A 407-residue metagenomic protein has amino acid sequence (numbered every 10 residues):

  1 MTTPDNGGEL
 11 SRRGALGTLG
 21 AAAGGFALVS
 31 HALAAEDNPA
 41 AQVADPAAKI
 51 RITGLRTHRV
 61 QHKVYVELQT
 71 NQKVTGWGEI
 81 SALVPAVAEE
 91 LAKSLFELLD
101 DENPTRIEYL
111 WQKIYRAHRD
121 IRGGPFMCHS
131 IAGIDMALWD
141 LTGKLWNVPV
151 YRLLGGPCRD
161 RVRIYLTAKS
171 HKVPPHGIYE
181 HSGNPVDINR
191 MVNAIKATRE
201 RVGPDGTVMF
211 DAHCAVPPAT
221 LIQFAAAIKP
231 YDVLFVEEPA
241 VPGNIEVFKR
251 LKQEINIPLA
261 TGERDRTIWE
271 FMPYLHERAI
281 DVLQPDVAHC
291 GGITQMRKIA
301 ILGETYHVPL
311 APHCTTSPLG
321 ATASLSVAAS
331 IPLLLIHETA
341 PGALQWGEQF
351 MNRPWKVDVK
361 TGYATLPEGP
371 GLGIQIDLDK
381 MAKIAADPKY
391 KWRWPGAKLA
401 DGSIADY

Functional and structural regions predicted by a protein language model:
M1-L10: N-terminal secretory signal peptides
G17-F26, I50-T53, T57, I134 (+2 more regions): Flexible C-terminal active-site loop/helix
V29-H62, T75: C-terminal segment of N-terminal export signals and the immediately downstream linker at the start of the mature
L55, N71-V148, A405: Metal- or metallocofactor-binding catalytic centers and their adjacent structured scaffolds across diverse enzyme
V64-T70: Short beta-strand elements
K93, E97, E102, Y109 (+3 more regions): Shared catalytic-loop signature of beta/alpha-barrel
D135-V173: Glycine-rich, aromatic-flanked loop segments that form ligand/cofactor-binding clefts across common enzyme folds
R161, Y165-E254: Metal-dependent enolase-superfamily TIM-barrel catalytic cores that perform enediolate-based chemistry
